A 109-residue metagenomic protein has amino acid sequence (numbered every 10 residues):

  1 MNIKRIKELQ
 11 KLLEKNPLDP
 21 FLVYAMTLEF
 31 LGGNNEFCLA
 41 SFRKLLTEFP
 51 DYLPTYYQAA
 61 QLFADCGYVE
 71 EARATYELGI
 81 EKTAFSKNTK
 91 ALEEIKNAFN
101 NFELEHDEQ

Functional and structural regions predicted by a protein language model:
K15, E48-F49, K82, S86: Structural marker of alpha-solenoid helical repeat scaffolds
A25-M26, A59, F99: Structural register within alpha-helical repeat arrays
E29-F30, F63, E103: Residue at a conserved register position within TPR or TPR-like alpha-solenoid repeats
G32-G33, C66, H106: Structural motif corresponding to the intra-repeat A-B loop/turn of tetratricopeptide repeats
V69-A74, F99-Q109: Alpha-helical linker/edge segments of TPR/alpha-solenoid repeat scaffolds and analogous pre-/post-domain helices
